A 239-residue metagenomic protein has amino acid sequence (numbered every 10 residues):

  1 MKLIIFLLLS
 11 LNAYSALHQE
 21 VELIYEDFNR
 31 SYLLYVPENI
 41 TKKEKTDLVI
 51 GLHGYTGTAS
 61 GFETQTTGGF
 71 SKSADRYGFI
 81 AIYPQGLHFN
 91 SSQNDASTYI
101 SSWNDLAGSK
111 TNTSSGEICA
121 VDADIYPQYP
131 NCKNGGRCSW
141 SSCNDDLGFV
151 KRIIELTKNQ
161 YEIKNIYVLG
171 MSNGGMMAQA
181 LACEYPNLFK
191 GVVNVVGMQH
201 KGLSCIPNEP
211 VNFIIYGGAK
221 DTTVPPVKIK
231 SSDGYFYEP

Functional and structural regions predicted by a protein language model:
K2-N12: Sec-dependent N-terminal signal peptides
A13-L48, S60-I80, S142, G148-K151 (+3 more regions): A domain-start/cap signature at the N-terminus of enzymes
I40, G54-T58, L87-S91, S172-M176 (+2 more regions): Solvent-exposed loop/turn segments at secondary-structure junctions within structured extracellular/periplasmic domains
I40, G68, D75, K190-P239: The feature captures the conserved acid-bearing segment of alpha/beta-hydrolase catalytic domains
E44-T46, A59-T64, S92-N104, Q179-L181 (+2 more regions): Short, solvent-exposed loop/turn and secondary-structure capping segments
D47-N90, A96-S109: N-terminal cap/lid subdomain of alpha/beta-hydrolase-fold enzymes
N104-Y161, A180: Alpha/beta-hydrolase active-site loop
